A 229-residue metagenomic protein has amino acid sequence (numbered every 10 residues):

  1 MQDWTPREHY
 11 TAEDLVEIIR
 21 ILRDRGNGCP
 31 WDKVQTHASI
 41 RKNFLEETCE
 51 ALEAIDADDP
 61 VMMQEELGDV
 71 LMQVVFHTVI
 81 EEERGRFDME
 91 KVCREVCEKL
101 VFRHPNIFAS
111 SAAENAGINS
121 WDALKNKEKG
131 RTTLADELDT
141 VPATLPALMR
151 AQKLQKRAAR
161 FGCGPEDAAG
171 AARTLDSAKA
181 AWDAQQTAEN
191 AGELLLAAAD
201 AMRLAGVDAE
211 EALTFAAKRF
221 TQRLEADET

Functional and structural regions predicted by a protein language model:
M1-E66, M72-T229: Flexible "arm" and connector segments at domain edges
